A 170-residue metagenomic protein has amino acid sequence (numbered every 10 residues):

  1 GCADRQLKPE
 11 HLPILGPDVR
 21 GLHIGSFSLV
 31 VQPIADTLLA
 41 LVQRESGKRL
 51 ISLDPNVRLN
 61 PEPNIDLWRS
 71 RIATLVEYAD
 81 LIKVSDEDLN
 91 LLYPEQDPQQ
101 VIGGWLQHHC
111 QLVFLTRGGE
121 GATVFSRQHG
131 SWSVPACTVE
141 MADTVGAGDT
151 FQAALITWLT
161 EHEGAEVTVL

Functional and structural regions predicted by a protein language model:
G1: A basic- and aromatic-enriched beta-loop-alpha substructure that forms the phosphate/nucleotide- and DNA/RNA-contacting
K8-P17: Short amphipathic alpha-helix with an adjacent loop that forms part of the alpha/beta core around
P9, G21, T150-A153: Intrinsically disordered, low-complexity regions enriched for glutamine and histidine
L12, I72, M141: Acidic, amphipathic alpha-helical patches
G21, S26-G104, C110-L112, E120-G121: Conserved beta-alpha-beta core of the PfkB/ribokinase-like small-molecule kinase fold
Q43, P94-L170: Conserved phosphate-binding/catalytic region of the ribokinase-like
